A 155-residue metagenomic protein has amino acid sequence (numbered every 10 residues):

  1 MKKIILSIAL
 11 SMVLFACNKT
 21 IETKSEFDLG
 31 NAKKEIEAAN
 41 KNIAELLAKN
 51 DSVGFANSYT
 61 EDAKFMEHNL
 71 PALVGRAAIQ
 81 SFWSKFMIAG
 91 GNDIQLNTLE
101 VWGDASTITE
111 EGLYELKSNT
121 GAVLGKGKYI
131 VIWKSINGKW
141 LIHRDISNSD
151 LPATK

Functional and structural regions predicted by a protein language model:
M1-F27: Bacterial Sec-dependent N-terminal signal peptides
C17-N57, E61, T154: Short, low-complexity N-terminal intrinsically disordered segments enriched in polar/charged residues
I43, F55-A56, A63, G75 (+3 more regions): Hydrophobic pocket/interface hotspot
K64-V74, K85-A89: A short gly/proline-enriched turn/hairpin at secondary-structure junctions
W83-T120: Surface-exposed, charged secondary-structure patches
A122-L124: Solvent-exposed, non-transmembrane alpha-helical starts
K128-L151: Short beta-strand edge/turn micro-motifs at domain boundaries
